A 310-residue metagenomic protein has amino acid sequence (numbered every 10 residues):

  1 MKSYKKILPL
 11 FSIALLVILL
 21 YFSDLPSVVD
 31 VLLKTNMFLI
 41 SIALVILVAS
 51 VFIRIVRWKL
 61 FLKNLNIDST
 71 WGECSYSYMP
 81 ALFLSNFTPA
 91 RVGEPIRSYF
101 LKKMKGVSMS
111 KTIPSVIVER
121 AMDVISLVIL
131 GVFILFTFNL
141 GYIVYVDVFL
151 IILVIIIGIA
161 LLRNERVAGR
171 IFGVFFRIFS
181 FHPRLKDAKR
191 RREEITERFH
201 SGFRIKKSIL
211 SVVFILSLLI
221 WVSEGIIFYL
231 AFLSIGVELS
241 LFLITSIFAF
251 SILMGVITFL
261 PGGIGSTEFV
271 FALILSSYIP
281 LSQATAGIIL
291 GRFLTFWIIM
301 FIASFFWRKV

Functional and structural regions predicted by a protein language model:
M1-L33, A81-L185, L260-V310: Transmembrane helix-loop-helix hairpins in multi-pass inner-membrane proteins
V28-N36, I67-W71, M104-K105, F199-K206 (+1 more regions): Helix-boundary and loop/linker segments of multi-pass membrane transporters
L32-I42, Y142-I151, R204-S211: Juxtamembrane helix-entry segments on the extracytoplasmic side of multipass membrane proteins
I42-I46, V212-L219, S251: Alpha-helical transmembrane segments of MFS and MFS-like solute carriers/permeases
R54-F61, P80, R97, E224-A231 (+2 more regions): Hydrophobic/aromatic residues in alpha-helical transmembrane segments
I55-Y78, A231-I247: Membrane-embedded helical hairpins/re-entrant loop segments and their flanking transmembrane helices within multi-pass
E73-P80, F242-L253, Q283-F293: Alpha-helical transmembrane segments of multi-pass membrane proteins
K189-S234: Alpha-helical transmembrane segments and their immediate interhelical loop/hinge regions in multi-pass membrane
